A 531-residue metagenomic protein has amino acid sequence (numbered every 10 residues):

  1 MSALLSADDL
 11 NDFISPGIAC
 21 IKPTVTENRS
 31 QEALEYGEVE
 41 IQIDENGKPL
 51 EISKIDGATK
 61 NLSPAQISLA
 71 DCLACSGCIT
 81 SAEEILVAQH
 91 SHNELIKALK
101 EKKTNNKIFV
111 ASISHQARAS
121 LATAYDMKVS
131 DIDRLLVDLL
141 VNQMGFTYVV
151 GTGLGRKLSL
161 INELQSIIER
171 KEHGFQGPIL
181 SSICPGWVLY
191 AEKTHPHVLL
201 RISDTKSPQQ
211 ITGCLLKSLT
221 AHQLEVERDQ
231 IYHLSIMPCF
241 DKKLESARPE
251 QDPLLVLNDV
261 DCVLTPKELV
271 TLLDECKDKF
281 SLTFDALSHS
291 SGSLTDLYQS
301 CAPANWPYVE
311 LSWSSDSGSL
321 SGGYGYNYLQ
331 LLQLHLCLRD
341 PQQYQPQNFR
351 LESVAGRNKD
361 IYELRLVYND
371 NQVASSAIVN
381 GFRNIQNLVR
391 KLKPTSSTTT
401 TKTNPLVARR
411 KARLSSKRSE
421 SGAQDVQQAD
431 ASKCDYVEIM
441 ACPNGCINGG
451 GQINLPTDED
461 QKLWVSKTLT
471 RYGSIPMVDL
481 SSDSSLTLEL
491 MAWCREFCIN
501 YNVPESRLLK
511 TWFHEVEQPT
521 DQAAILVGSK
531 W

Functional and structural regions predicted by a protein language model:
S2-W531: Iron-sulfur-associated redox domains of electron-transfer enzymes in respiratory and anaerobic energy metabolism
